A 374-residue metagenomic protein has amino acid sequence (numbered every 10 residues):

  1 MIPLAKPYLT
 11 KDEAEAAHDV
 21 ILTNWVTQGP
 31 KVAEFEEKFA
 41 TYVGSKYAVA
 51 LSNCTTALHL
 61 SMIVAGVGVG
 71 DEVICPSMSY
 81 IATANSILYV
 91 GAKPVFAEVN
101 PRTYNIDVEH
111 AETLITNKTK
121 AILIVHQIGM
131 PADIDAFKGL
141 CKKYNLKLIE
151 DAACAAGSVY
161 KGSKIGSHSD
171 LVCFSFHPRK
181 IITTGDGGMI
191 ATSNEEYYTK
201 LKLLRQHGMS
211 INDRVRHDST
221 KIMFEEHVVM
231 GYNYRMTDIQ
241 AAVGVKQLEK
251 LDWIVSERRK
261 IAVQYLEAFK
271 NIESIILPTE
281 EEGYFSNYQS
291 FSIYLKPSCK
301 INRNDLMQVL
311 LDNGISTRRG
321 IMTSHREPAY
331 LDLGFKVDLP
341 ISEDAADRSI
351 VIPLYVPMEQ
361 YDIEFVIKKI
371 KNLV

Functional and structural regions predicted by a protein language model:
M1-W25, P30, E226-V228, P353: N-terminal "arm"/small-domain region of PLP-dependent enzymes with the aminotransferase-like
W25-E72, S86-V90, F96-E98, S163: Phosphate-binding glycine-rich loop
A33-E37, Y42-V49, E109, A121-V125 (+4 more regions): PLP-dependent aminotransferase class I/II
V69, C75, F96, L148-E150 (+3 more regions): Hydrophobic residues in well-ordered beta-strands that form the structural core
S79-A84: Conserved coil-to-alpha-helix start sites within the AMP-binding
V90, K143-Y144, N313: Helix C-cap/helix->beta junction micro-motif
K93-T103, R318: Short beta-strand->loop structural element characteristic of the AMP-binding/adenylate-forming
R102-T184, M189-Y197, N302, Y355: Active-site phosphate-binding strand-loop segment of PLP-dependent enzymes
